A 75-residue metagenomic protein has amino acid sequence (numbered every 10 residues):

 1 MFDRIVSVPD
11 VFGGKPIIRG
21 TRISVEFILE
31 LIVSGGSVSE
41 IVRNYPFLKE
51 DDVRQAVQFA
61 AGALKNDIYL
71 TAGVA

Functional and structural regions predicted by a protein language model:
M1, V8, V42, L64-K65: Intrinsically disordered, low-complexity peptide-like regions
M1-I23: N-terminal first-folded block
I18, R22-A56: Amphipathic, hydrophobic secondary-structure cores in small proteins
L48-A75: C-terminal structural segments of small proteins and small subunits
